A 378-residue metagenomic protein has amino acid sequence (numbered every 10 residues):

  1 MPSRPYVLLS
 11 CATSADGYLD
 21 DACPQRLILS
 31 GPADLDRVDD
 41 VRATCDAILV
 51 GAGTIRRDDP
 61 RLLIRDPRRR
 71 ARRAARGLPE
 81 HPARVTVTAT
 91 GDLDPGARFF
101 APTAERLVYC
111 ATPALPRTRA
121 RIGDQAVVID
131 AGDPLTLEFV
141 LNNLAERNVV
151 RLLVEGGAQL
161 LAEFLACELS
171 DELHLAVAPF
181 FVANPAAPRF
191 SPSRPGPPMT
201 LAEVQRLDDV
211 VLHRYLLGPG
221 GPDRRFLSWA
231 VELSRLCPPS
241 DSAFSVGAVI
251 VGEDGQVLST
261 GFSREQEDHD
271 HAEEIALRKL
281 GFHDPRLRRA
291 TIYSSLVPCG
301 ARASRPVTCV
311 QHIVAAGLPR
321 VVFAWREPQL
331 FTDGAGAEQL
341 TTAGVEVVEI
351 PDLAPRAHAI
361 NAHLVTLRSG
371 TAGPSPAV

Functional and structural regions predicted by a protein language model:
M1-S228, L233-R235, D241, L280 (+1 more regions): Enzymes that bind and transform nitrogen-containing heteroaromatic metabolites
C11-A12, H213, S245-G255: Short beta-strand scaffold segments in enzyme catalytic cores
L19, Q256-V257: Hydrophobic "anchor" residues
C23, V140, L144, R214 (+5 more regions): Secretory/periplasmic and organellar redox-cofactor proteins
D34, A47, T54-R56, P60 (+7 more regions): Zn2+-dependent cytidine deaminase-like catalytic core
P82, F244-V246, R288-T291: Residue-level recognition of the N-termini of beta-strands and the immediately preceding loop/turn
E155, R224, S245, Q266-H271: Short, conserved micro-motifs enriched in small and acidic residues
